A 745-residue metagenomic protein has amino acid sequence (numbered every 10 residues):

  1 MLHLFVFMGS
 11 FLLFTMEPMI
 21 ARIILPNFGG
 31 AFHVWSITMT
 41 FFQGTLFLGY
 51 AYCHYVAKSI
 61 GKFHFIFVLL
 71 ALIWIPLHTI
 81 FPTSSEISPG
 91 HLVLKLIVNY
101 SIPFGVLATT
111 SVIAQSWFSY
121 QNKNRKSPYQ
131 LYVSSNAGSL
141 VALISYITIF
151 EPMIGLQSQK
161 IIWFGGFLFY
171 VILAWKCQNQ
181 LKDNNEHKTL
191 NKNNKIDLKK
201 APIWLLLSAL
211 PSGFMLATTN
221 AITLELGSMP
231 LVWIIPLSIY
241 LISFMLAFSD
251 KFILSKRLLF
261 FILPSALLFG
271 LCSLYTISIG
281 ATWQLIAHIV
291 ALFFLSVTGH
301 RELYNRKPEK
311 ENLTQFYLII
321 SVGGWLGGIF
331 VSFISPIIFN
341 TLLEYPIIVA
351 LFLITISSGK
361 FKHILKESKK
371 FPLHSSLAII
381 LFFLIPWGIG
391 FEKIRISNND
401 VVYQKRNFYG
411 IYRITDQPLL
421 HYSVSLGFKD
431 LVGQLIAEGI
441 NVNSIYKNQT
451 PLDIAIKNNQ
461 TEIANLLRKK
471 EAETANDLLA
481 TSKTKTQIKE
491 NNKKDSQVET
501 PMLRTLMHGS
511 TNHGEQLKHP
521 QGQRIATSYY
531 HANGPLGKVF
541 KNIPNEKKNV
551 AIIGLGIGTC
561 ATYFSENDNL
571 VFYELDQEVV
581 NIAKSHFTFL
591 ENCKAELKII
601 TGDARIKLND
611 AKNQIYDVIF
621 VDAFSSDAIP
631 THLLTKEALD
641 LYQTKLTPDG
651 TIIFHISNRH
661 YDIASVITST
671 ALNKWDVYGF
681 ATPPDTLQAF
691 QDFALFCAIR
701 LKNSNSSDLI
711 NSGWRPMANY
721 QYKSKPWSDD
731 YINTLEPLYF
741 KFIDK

Functional and structural regions predicted by a protein language model:
M1-D416, Q487-K489, K493, Q497-R715 (+1 more regions): Alpha-helical transmembrane segments of multi-pass membrane proteins
Q417-Y422, S444-I454, D477-S482: Ankyrin-repeat boundary/"N-cap" motif
Y422-K429, I454-Q460: Ankyrin repeat A-helix N-terminal signature
G433, D453, N465, T668-L672: Surface-exposed charge patches
G433-V442, N465-E473: Ankyrin repeat domain, specifically the short helix-to-loop turn at the C-terminus of the second helix of each repeat
T461-K489: Ankyrin-repeat-protein effector appendages
